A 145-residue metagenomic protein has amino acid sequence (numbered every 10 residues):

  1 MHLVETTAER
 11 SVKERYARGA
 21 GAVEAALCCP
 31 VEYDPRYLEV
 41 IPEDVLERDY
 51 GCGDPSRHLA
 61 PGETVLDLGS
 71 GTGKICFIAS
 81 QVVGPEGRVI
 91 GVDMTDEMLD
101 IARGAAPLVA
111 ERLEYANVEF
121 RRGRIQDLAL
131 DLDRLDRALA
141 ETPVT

Functional and structural regions predicted by a protein language model:
M1-V31: N-terminal auxiliary segments of SAM/dcSAM-dependent transferases
C28-T64, I78-V82: Conserved alpha-helix/loop element of class I SAM-dependent methyltransferases that forms part of the SAM/SAH-binding
E63-G69, I90: Conserved class I S-adenosyl-L-methionine
G73-F77: Glycine-rich SAM-binding Motif I of class I
G87: Glycine-centered, small-residue-biased loops immediately flanking beta-strands in adenine/cofactor-binding cores
T95: Conserved SAM/SAH-binding beta-strand->alpha-helix loop
L99-D100: Short alpha-helix immediately C-terminal to the canonical SAM-binding loop
G104-V144: S-adenosyl-L-methionine
